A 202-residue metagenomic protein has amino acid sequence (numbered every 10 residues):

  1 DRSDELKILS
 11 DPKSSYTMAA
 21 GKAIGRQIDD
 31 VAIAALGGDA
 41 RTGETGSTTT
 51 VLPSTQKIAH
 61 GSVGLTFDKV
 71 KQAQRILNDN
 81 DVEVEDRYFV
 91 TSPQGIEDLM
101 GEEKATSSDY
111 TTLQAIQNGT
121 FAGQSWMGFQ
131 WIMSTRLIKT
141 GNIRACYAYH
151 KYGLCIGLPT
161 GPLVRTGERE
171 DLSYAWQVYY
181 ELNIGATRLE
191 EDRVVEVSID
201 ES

Functional and structural regions predicted by a protein language model:
S3-I76, S198-S202: Alpha-helical scaffold segments that mediate packing/assembly in large oligomeric complexes
K7, L52-P53, I58-L65, E102-S202: Sequence/fold signature of self-assembling virion shell proteins
A20, F89-S92, V178: Short low-polarity hydrophobic stretches
D29-I33, V82-D86, T160, T187-R188: Intrinsically disordered or highly flexible coil/loop and linker segments, enriched in small and charged/polar residues
G38-D39, Q94-D98, L137-K139: Short, catalytically relevant binding-site loops at active-site mouths
E44-A115: Extended, solvent-exposed, turn-rich assembly/linker loops in the middle of proteins
